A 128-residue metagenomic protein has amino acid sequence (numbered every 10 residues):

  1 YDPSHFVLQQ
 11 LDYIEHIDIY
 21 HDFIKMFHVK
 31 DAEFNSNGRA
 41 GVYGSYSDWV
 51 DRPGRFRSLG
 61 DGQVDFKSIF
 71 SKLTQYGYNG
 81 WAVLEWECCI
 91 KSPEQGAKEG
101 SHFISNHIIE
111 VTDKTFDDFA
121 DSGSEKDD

Functional and structural regions predicted by a protein language model:
Y1, H5-D128: Histidine-acidic metal/acid-base catalytic patches
